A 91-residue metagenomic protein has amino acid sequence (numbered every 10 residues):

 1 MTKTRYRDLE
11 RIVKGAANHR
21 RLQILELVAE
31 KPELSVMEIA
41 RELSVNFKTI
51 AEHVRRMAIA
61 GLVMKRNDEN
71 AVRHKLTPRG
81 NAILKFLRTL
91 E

Functional and structural regions predicted by a protein language model:
M1-L22: Short alpha-helical segments that sit at the start of domains
K3, V13, E30, R73-E91: Conserved segment of winged-helix/HTH DNA-binding domains
H19, K31-S35: Short capping segments at the starts of secondary-structure elements
V36-M37, K48: Residues within helix-turn-helix
R41, A58-I59: Alpha-helical residues within the helix-turn-helix
V54-R55: Short, hydrophobic-biased segments on the C-terminal half of alpha helices that form "recognition helices"
I59-E69, K75: Beta-hairpin "wing" of winged helix-turn-helix
